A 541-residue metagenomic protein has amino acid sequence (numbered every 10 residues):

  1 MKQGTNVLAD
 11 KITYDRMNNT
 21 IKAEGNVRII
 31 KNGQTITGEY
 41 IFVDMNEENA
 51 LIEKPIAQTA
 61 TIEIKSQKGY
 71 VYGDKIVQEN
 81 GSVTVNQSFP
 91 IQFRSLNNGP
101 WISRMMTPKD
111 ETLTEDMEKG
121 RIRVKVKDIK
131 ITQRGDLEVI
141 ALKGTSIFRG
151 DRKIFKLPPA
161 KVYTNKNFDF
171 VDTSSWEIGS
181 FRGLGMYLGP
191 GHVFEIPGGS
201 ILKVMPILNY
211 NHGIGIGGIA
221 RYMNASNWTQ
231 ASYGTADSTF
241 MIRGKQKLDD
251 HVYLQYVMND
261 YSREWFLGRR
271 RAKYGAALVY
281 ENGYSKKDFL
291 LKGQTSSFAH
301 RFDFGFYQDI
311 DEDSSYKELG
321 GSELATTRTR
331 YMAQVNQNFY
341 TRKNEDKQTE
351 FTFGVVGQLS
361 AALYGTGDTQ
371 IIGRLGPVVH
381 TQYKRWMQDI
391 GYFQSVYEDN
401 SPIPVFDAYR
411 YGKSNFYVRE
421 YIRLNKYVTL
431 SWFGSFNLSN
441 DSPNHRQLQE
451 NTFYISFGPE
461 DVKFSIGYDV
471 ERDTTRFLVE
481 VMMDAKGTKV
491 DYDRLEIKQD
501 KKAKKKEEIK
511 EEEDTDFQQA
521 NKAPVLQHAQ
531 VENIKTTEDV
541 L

Functional and structural regions predicted by a protein language model:
M1-K245, S262-R270, F406-S414, I422-N451 (+1 more regions): Structural signature for solvent-exposed beta-strand/loop edge elements and short helix-capping sites, enriched
T59-A60, S174-E177, D249-D250, Q499-K504 (+1 more regions): A general structural signal for short secondary-structure boundary/capping elements
V71-I76, V85, L96-P108, H251-L254 (+6 more regions): Extended hydrophobic/Leu-rich segments
E138, M186, I214, S238 (+5 more regions): Residues at beta-strand starts and edge strands
N165-E177, Q246, H251, M482-K498: Short, surface-exposed secondary-structure junctions/capping segments
F181-M186, R269-A277, E323-A333: Phosphate/oxyanion-binding active-site loops and adjacent basic polyanion-contact surfaces
W228-K287, D303-D309: Flexible loop and strand-edge segments within Gram-negative outer membrane beta-barrel domains
L290-L541: Exposed, low-structure sequence patches enriched in small/polar residues
